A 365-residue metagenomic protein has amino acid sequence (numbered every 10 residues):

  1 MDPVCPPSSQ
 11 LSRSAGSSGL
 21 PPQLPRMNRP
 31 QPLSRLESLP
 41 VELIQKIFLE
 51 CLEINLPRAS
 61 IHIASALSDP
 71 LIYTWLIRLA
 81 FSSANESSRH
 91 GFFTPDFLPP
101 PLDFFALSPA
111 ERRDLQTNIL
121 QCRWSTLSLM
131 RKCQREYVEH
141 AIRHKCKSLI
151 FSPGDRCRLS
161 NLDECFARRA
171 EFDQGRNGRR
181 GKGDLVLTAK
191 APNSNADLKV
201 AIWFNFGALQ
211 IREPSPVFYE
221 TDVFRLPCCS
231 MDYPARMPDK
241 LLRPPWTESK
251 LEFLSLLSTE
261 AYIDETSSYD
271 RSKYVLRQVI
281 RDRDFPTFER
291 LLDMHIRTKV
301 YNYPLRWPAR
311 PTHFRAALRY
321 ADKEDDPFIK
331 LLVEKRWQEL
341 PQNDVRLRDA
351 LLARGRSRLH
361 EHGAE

Functional and structural regions predicted by a protein language model:
M1-V4, S9, R112-E365: Extended repeat- or IDR-based interaction platforms in eukaryotic proteins
P3-G154: Skp1-binding F-box subdomain of Cullin-RING ligase substrate receptors
